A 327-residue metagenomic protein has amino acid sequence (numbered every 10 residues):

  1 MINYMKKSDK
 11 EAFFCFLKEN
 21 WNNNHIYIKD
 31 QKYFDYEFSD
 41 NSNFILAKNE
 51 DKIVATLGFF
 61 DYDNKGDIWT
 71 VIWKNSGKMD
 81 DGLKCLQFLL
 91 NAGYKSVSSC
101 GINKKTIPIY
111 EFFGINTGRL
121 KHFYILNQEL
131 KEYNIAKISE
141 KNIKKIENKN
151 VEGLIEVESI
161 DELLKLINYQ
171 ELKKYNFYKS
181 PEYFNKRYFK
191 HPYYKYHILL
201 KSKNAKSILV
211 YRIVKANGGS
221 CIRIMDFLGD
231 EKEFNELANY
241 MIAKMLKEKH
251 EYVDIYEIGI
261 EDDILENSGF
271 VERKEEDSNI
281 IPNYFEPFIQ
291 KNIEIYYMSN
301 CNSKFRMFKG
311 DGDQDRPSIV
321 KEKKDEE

Functional and structural regions predicted by a protein language model:
M1-I2: Extreme N-terminal starter segment of soluble prokaryotic enzymes
M5-K65, F112-M225, E326: Amide-forming acyltransferase catalytic core, primarily the GNAT-like/NAT-type and related acyltransferase folds
K32-Y33, D61, K95-E147, V210-N235 (+1 more regions): Active-site/acyl-donor-binding loops of N-acyltransferases
D61-D63, K74-G77, G93: Generic hydrophobic/packing signal
W69-K74, Y94-S98: Short acidic, glycine/Ser/Thr-rich loop/turn "cap" segments at secondary-structure junctions
T70-D81, M225-E233: A short, internal acetyl-CoA/4′-phosphopantetheine-binding micro-motif in the GNAT/acyltransferase core
